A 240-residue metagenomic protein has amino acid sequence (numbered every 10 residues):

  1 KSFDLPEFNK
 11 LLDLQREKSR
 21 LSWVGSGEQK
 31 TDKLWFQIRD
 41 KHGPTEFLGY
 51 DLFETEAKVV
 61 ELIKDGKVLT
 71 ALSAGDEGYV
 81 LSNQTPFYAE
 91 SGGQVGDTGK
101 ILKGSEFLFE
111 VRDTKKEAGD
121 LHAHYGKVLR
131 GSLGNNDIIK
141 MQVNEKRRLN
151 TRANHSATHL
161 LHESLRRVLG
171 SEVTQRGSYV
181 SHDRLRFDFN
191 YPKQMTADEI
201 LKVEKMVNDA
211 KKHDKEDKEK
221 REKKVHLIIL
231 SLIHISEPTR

Functional and structural regions predicted by a protein language model:
K1-L232, S236, R240: A glycine- and charged-residue-rich anion-binding loop/surface
